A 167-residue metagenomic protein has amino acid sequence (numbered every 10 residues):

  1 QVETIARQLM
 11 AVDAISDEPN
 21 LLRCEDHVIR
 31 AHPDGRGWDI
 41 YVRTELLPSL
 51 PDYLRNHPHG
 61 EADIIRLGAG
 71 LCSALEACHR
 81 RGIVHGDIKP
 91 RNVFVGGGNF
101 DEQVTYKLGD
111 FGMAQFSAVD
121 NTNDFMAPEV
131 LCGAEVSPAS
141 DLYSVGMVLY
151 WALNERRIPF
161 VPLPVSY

Functional and structural regions predicted by a protein language model:
M10-P19: Structural motif at the C-terminus of the N-lobe alphaC helix and the adjacent alphaC-beta4 loop of the Hanks-type
R23-W38: Short beta-strand micro-motifs within the conserved protein kinase catalytic domain, predominantly in the N-lobe
G35-S49: Conserved short submotifs of the Hanks-type protein kinase catalytic core that shape the nucleotide-binding pocket
P51-G60: AlphaC helix of the protein kinase catalytic domain
L67-G68: Activation segment signature within eukaryotic-like protein kinase domains
H79-G96: Catalytic-loop of the protein kinase fold
D141: Conserved catalytic-loop aspartate of Hanks-type protein kinases
